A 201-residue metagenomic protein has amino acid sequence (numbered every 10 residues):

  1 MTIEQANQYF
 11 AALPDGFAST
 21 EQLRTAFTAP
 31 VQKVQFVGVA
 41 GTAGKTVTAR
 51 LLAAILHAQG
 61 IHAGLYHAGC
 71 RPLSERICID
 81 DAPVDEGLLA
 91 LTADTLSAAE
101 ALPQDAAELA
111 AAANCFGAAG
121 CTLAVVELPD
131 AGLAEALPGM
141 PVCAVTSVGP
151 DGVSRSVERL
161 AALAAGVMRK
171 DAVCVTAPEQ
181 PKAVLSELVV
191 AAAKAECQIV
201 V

Functional and structural regions predicted by a protein language model:
M1-G41, T48, A54, A58-Q59: Short functional linear segments
M1-Q5, G139, G149, L188 (+1 more regions): ATP-dependent carboxylate-amine ligase
F27, Q32, H57-P141, S147-R159 (+1 more regions): ATP-dependent carboxylate-amine ligase catalytic core
V37, G64-Y66, P141-A144, V175 (+1 more regions): Hydrophobic/aromatic beta-strand patches that form the interior of the parallel beta-sheet core in alpha/beta enzyme
V39-T42, T46-T48, V125, T146 (+1 more regions): Ser/Thr-glycine-rich phosphate-binding loops at phosphate-binding pockets of nucleotides, nucleotide cofactors
L52, A112, L188: Aromatic/hydrophobic pocket-lining residues that form π-stacking "cages" and hydrophobic walls in ligand
L56, F116, L188-A192: A generic structural signal for well-ordered alpha-helical segments
S154-V167, D171-V201: Internal gly/pro-rich beta-alpha loop/helix module that stabilizes soluble enzyme cofactors or their anionic handles
